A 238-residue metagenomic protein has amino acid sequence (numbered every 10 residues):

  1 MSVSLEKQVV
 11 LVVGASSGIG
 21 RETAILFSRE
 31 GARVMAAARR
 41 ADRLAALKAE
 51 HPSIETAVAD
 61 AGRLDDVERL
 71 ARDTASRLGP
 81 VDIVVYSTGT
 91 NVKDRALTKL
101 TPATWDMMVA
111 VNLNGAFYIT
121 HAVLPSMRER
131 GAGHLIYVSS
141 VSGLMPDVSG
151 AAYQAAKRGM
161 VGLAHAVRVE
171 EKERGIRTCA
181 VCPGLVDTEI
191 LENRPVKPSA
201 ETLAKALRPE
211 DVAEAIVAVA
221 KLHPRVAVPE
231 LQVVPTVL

Functional and structural regions predicted by a protein language model:
S16-S17: Conserved glycine-rich cofactor-binding loop
V58-L70, P102: The beta1-alpha1 cofactor-binding region of Rossmann-like NAD(H)/NADP(H)-dependent oxidoreductases
R95-L97, T104-D106: Substrate-binding pocket helix/loop in short-chain dehydrogenase/reductase
T120, A156: Active-site helix of classical SDR
S140: Residue(s) in the substrate-gating loop at a strand-loop-helix junction that position the organic substrate next
M145, A166-I176: Active-site-adjacent segment of SDR/Rossmann-fold oxidoreductases
E173-I176, A180-V181, A200-L238: C-terminal helical subdomain
